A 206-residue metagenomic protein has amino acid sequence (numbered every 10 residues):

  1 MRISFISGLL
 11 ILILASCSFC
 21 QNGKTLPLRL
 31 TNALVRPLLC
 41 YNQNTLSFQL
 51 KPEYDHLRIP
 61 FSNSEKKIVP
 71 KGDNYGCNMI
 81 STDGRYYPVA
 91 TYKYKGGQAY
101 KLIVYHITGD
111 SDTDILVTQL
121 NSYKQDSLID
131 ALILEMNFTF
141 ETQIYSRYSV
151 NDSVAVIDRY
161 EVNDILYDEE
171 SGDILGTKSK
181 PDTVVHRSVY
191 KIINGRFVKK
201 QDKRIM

Functional and structural regions predicted by a protein language model:
M1-F5: Positively charged n-region of N-terminal signal peptides that target proteins for export
S7-S16: Bacterial N-terminal signal peptides
C20-Y94: Terminal domain-start segments
I59-T82, Q119-L134, G176, Y190-K200: Surface-exposed loop/turn elements that mediate protein-protein interactions on large endomembrane-trafficking
Y86-V89, K101-V104, T113-Q119, F140-Y145 (+1 more regions): Short, surface-exposed coil-to-beta transition loops
V89-G96, E135-T139: Extended beta-strand-rich segments in extracellular/periplasmic secretory proteins, especially within noncatalytic
K93-L132: Mid-length scaffold segments of soluble, non-membrane domains
I129-V198, I205-M206: Short aromatic loop motif centered on NTY/YTY
